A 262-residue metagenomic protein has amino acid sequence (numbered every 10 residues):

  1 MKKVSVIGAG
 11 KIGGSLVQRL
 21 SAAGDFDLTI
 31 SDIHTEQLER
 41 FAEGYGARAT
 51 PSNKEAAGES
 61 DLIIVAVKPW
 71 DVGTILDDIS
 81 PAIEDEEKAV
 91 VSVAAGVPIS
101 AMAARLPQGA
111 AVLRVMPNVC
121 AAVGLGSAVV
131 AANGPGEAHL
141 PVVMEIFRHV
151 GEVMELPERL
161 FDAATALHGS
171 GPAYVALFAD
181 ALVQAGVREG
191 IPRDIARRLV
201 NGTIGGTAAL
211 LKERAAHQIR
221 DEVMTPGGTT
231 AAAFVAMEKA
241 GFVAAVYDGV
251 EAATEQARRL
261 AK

Functional and structural regions predicted by a protein language model:
M1-G58, L125, V187-R188: NAD(P)+-binding Rossmann beta1-loop-alpha1 motif at the extreme N-terminus of oxidoreductases
L16, T35-E36, Y45, N53-G58 (+2 more regions): Rossmann-like NAD(P)(H) cofactor-binding subdomain of soluble oxidoreductases
L38, A56, V72, M102 (+3 more regions): Small-residue helix-packing motif on alpha-helices
A95, P117-A121, T165-V175: Glycine/serine-rich anion-binding loops at beta->alpha junctions that coordinate negatively charged ligand groups
A101-A111, S127-A163, Y174-E213: Internal alpha-helical scaffold of NAD(P)-dependent oxidoreductase catalytic cores
F161-A166, I219-D221: Short pre-catalytic strand/loop immediately N-terminal to key active-site residues, enriched for Gly-Thr
N201-K262: NAD(P)-dependent Rossmann-like dehydrogenase/reductase catalytic/cofactor-binding core
